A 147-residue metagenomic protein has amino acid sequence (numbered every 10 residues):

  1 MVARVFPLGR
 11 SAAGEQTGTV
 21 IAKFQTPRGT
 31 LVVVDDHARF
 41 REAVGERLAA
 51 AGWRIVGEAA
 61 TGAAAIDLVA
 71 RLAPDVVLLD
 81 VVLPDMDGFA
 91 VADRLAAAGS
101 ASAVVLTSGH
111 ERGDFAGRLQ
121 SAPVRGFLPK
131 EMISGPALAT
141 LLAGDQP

Functional and structural regions predicted by a protein language model:
M1-T30, I133-P147: Non-catalytic signal-transmission and effector/linker regions of two-component phosphorelay proteins
R28-R39, V44-L48: Conserved acidic segment of CheY-like receiver
V34-D35, A59, V77: Conserved sequence signature across two-component system core domains
G52-A60, L68: Short hydrophobic/Thr-rich beta-strand motif most characteristic of the beta2 strand and flanking loop of CheY-like
T61-A64, D87-A90: Acidic catalytic/metal-coordinating carboxylates
P84: The feature encodes the CheY-like receiver
G88, L119-G126: As written
